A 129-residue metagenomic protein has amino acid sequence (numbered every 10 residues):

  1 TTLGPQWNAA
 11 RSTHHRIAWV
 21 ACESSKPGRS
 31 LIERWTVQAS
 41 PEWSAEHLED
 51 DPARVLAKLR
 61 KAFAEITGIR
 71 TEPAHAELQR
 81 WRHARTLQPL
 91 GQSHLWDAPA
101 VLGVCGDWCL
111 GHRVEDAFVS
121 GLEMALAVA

Functional and structural regions predicted by a protein language model:
T1-W35: Mid-domain catalytic core of redox enzymes that form a hydrophobic substrate pocket/lid adjacent to a catalytic redox
S30-A129: Conserved flavin/dinucleotide-binding core of flavoenzymes
